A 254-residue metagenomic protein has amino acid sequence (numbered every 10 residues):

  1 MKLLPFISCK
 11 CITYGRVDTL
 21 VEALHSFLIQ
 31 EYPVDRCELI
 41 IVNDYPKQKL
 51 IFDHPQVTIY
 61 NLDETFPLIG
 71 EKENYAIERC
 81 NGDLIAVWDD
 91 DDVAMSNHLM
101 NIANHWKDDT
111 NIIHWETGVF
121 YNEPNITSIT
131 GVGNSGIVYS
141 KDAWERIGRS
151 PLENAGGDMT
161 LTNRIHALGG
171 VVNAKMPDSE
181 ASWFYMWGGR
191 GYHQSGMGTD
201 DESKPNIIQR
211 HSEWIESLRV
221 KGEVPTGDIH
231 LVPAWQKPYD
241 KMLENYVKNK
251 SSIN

Functional and structural regions predicted by a protein language model:
M1-S26: N-proximal low-complexity "stem/linker" segments adjacent to membrane-targeting elements
P5-S8, E38, T160: Cell-envelope/extracellular polymer assembly enzymes that use nucleotide-activated donors
E22-R36: Short, acidic, metal-binding catalytic loop of nucleotide-sugar glycosyltransferases
D63-C80: Glycine-rich, basic loop-to-helix element that forms the pyrophosphate-binding segment of sugar-nucleotide handling
I85: Short aromatic/hydrophobic "clamp" motif used to bind/position activated sugar donors
D92-H105: Acidic donor-binding/catalytic loop of UDP-sugar-dependent glycosyltransferases, especially processive GT2
I113-T127: Short beta-strand-to-loop element that shapes/binds the nucleotide-sugar donor at the catalytic cleft/hinge
N154-L161: Acidic donor-binding loop at a coil-to-helix junction in glycosyltransferase catalytic cores that engages
